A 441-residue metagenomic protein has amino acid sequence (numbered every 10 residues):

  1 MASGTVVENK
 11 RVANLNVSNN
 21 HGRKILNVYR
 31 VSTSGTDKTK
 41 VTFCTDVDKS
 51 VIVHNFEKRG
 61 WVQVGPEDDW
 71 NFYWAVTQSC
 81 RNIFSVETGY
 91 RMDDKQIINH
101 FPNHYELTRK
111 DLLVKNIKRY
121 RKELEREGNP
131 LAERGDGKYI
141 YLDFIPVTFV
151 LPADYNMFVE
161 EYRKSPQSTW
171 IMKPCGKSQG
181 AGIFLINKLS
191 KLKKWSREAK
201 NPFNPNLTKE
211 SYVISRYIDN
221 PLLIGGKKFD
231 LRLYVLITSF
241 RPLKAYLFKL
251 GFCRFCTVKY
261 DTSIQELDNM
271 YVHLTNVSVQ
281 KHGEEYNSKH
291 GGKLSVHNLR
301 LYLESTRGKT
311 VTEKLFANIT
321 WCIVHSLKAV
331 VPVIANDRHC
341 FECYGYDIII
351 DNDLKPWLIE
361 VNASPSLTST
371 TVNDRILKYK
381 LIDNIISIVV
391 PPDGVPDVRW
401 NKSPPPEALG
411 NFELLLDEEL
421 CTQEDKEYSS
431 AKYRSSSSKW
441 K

Functional and structural regions predicted by a protein language model:
A2-S18, G22-I25: Charge-rich, low-complexity intrinsically disordered and helical linker regions
G22-S34, T39-I171, G176-S178, L185-K191 (+1 more regions): Conserved N-proximal alpha/beta basic substrate-recognition cap immediately N-terminal to, or forming the N-lobe
F56, L113, T148, I214 (+3 more regions): A residue-level signal for conserved active-site and pocket-lining positions in enzyme catalytic cores
D68-T77, N129-L142, K177-S178, D337-Y346 (+3 more regions): Short amphipathic alpha-helical segments embedded in low-complexity Lys/Glu-rich regions
M157, S165-C343, D353-P356, R375 (+3 more regions): Catalytic core of tubulin tyrosine ligase-like
I348-I350, K355-N362: A short beta-strand motif that forms the metal-chelation/ATP-contact edge of phosphoryl-transfer active sites
N362-T370: Glycine-rich phosphate/pyrophosphate-binding beta-alpha loops
F412-K441: Acidic, Ser/Thr-rich low-complexity intrinsically disordered segments
